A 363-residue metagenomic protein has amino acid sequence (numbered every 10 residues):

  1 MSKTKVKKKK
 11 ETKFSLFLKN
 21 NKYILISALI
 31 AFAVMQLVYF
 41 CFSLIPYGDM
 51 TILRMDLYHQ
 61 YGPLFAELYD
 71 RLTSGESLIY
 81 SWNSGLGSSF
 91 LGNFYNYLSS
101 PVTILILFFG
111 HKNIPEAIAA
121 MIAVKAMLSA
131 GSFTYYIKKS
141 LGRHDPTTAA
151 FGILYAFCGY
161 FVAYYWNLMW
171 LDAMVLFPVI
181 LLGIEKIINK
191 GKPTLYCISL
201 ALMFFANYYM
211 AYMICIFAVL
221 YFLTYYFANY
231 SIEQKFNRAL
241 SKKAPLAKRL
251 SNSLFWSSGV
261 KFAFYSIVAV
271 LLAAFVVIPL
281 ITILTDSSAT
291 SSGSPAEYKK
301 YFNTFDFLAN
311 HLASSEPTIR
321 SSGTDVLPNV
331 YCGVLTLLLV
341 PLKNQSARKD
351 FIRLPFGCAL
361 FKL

Functional and structural regions predicted by a protein language model:
M1-I45, L246-R249, S253, S257-F262: Start-transfer (signal-anchor) and selected internal transmembrane alpha helices of multi-pass inner/ER membrane
Y23, S27, N113-A117, M121 (+2 more regions): Membrane-interface starts of transmembrane alpha-helices
F32-M35, A126-S140, P146-A228, K261-I281 (+1 more regions): Membrane-embedded helix bundles of polyisoprenyl
V34-F133, I153-M174, L284-D286, A296-S321: Membrane-interface coil-to-helix junctions
M55, H59-D70, P101, S258-K343 (+2 more regions): Periplasmic/ER-lumenal interhelical loops and adjacent helix-loop junctions in multi-pass membrane proteins
G62-D70, L86, M127-F161, L337-L363: Carboxylate/His-rich catalytic cores and anion/metal-binding grooves
I122, W170-A173, I214, D325-C332: Alpha-helical transmembrane segments of polytopic membrane proteins
K235-V260, V340-L363: Membrane-interface helix-loop-helix junctions at transmembrane boundaries of multi-pass membrane enzymes, predominantly
